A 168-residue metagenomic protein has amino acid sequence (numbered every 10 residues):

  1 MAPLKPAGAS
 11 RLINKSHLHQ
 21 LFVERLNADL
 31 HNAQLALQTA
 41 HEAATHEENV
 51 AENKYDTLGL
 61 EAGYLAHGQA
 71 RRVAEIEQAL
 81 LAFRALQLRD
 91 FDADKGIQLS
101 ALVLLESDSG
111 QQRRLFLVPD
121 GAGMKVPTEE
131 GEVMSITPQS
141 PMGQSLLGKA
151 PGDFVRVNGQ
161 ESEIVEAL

Functional and structural regions predicted by a protein language model:
A2-D92: N-terminal intrinsically disordered, low-complexity, charge/repeat-rich segments that act as generic
H46, T137, R156-V157, E161-S162: Alpha-helix boundary/interfacial micro-motifs
F91-R156: Non-DNA-binding regulatory cores of transcription-related proteins, predominantly C-terminal effector-binding
S109, G159-I164, L168: Short, charged beta-turn/beta-strand-edge "cap" motif at the junction between a beta-strand and an adjacent loop
